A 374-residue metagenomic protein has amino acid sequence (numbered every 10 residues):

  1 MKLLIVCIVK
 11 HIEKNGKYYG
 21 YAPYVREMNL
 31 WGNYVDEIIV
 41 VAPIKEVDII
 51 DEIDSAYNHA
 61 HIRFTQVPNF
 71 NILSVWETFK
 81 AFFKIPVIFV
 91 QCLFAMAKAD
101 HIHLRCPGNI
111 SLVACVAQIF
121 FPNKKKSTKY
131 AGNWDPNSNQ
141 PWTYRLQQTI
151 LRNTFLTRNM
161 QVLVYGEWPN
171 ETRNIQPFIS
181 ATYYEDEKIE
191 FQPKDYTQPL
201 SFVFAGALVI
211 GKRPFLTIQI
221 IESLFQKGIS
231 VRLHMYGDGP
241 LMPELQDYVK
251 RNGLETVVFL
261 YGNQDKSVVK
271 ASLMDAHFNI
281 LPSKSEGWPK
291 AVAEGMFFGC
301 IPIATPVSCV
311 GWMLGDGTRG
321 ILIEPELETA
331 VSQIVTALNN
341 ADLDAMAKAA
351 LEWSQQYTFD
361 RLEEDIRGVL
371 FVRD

Functional and structural regions predicted by a protein language model:
M96, N263-Q264, A271-A276: Short alpha-helical donor nucleotide-sugar binding micro-motif in glycosyltransferases
A207-S223, I229, P240-Q246: A conserved mid-protein helix/loop that constitutes part of the nucleotide-sugar donor-binding site
Q246-Q264: Nucleotide-activated donor-binding/catalytic signature segment of Leloir-type glycosyltransferases, i.e., the conserved
L254-V257, D342-Y357, G368: A short, well-ordered alpha-helix in the C-terminal region of glycosyltransferases
K270, P289-F297, G311-W312: Short alpha-helical segment that forms part of, or immediately flanks, the ligand-binding pocket in carbohydrate-active
K284: Aromatic "clamp/platform" in nucleotide-sugar-dependent glycosyltransferases that forms part of the donor/acceptor
I301-A304: Short hydrophobic beta-strand element within catalytic cores of glycosyltransferases and related nucleotide-activated
D316-L327, T336-A341: Conserved acidic donor-binding segment of nucleotide-sugar-dependent glycosyltransferases
